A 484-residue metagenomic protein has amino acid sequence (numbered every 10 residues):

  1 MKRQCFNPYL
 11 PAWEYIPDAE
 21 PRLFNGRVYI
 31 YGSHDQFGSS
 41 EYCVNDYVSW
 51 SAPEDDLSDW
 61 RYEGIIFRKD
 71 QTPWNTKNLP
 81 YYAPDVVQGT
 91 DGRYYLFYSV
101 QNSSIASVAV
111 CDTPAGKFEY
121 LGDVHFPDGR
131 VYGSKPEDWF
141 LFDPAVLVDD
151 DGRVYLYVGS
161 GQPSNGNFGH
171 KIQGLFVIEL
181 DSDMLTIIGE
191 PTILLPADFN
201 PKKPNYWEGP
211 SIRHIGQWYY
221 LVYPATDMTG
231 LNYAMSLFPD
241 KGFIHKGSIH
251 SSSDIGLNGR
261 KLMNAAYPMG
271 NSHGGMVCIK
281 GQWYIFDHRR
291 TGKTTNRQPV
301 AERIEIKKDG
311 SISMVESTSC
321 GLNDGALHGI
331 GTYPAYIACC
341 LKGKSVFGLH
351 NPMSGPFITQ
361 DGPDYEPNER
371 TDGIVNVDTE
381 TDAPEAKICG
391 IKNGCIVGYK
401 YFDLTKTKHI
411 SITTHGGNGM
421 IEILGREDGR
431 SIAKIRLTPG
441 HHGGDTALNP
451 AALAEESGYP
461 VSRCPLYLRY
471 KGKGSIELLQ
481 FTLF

Functional and structural regions predicted by a protein language model:
M1-K434, T438-F484: Carbohydrate-active catalytic/glycan-binding domains of CAZyme proteins, especially the secreted or lumenal ectodomains
